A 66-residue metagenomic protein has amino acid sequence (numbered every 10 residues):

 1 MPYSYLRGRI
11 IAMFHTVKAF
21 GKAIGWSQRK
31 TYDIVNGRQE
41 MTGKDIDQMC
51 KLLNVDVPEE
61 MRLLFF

Functional and structural regions predicted by a protein language model:
M1-H15, A19, A23: A short, Lys/Arg-rich alpha-helix, primarily the initiator
H15-T16, M41-K44: Residue-level signal for the short linker/turn that defines the boundary of a DNA-recognition helix
K22, D33, K51: Alpha-helical residues within the helix-turn-helix
G25-M41: Recognition helix of helix-turn-helix/homeodomain-like DNA-binding domains that insert into the DNA major groove
K44-E60: DNA major-groove recognition helix of helix-turn-helix/homeodomain DNA-binding modules
E60-F66: Short amphipathic recognition helices of helix-turn-helix/homeodomain-type DNA-binding modules
